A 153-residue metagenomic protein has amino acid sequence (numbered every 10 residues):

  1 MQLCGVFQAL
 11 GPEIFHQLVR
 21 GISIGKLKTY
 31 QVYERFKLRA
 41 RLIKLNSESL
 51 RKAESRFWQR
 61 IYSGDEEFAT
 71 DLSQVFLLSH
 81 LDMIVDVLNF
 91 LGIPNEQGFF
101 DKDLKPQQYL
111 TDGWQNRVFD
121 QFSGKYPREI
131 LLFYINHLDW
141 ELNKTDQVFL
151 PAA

Functional and structural regions predicted by a protein language model:
M1, L150-A153: Short intrinsically disordered terminal tails
Q2-V6: N-terminal segments that cap or nucleate solenoid repeat domains
Q17-T145: Acidic, low-complexity, intrinsically disordered interaction modules
